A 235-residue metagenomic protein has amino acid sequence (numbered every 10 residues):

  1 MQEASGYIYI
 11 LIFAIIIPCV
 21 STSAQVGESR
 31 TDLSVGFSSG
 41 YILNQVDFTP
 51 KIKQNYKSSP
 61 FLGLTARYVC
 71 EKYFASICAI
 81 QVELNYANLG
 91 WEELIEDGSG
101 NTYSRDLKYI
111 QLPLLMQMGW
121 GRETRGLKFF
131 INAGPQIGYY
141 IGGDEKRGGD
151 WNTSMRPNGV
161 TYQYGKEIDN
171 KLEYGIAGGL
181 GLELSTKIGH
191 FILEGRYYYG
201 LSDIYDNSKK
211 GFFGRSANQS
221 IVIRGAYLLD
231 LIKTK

Functional and structural regions predicted by a protein language model:
T22-R67, D230, K235: Short glycine/proline- and aromatic-enriched beta-strand/turn motifs that initiate or cap beta-hairpins
Q25-D32, E71-C78, G121-K128, S185-H190 (+1 more regions): Short loop/turn motifs that connect adjacent beta-strands in outer-membrane beta-barrel proteins
T31-L33, Y56-L62, D106-L112, L127 (+2 more regions): Residues that define the transmembrane beta-barrel architecture of outer-membrane proteins
V35-S39, I80-L84, L114, I131-P135 (+3 more regions): Membrane-embedded beta-strand positions of outer-membrane beta-barrel proteins
Y41-Q45, Y86-G90, Q111, M118-W120 (+3 more regions): Transmembrane beta-strands of outer-membrane beta-barrel pores
V46-K53, N88-K108, G143-L172, I204-I221: Flexible, solvent-exposed loop segments that connect beta-strands
T65-E71, L115-G121, G181-E183, A226-L228: Transmembrane beta-barrel domains of outer membrane proteins
A217-K235: Outer-membrane beta-barrel "beta-signal"
